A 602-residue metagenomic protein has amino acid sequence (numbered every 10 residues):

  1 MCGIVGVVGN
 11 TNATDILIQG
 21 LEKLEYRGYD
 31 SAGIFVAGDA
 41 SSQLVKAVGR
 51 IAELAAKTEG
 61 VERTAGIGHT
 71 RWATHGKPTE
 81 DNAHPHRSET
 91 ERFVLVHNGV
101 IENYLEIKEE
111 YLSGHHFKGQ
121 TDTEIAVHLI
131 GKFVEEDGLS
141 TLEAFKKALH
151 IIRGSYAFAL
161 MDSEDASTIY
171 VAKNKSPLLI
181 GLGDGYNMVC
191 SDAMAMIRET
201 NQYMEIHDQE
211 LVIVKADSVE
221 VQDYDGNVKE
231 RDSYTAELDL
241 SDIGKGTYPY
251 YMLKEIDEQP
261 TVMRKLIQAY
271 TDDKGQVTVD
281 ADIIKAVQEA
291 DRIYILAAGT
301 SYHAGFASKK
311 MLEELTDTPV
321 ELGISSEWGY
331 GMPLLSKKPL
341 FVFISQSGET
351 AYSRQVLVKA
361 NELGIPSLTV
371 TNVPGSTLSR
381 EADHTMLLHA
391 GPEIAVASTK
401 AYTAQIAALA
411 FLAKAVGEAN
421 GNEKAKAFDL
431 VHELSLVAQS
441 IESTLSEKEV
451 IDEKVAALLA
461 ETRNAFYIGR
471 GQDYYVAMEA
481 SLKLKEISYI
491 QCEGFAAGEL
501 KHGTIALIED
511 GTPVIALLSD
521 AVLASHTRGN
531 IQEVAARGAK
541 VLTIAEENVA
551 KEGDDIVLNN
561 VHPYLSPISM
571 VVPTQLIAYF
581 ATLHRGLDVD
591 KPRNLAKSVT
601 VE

Functional and structural regions predicted by a protein language model:
M1-K245, P249, R264-Q268, D272-D291 (+5 more regions): Conserved short alpha-helical segments that host acidic/polar catalytic motifs at enzyme active sites
G49, T64, G68-D81, A269-K285 (+3 more regions): Glycine-rich oxoanion-binding loops at beta->alpha junctions
A65, F93, R292-Y294, L340 (+3 more regions): Structural motif
P85, Y170-V171, Y203-M204, L211 (+11 more regions): Replace "in large, NTP-powered and nucleic-acid-processing enzymes" with "in large, NTP-powered factors and other
I152-Y186, A460-E486, A521, R528: Acidic/histidine-rich
Q259-M263, I267-Y294, H384-P513, R585-E602: Active-site phosphate/pyrophosphate-binding segments
Q288-L436, R470, L517-A550, I556 (+2 more regions): Glycine-rich phosphate-binding loops that contact phosphosugars or nucleotide phosphates
N560-E602: Generic C-terminus detector
